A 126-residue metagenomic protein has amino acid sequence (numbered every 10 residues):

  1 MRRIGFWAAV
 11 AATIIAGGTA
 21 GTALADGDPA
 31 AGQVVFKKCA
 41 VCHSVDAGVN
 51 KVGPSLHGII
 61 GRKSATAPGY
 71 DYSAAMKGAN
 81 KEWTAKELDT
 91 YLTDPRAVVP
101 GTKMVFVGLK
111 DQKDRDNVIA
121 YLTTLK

Functional and structural regions predicted by a protein language model:
M1-A11: Bacterial N-terminal signal peptides that target proteins for export
W7, I14-A23: C-terminal segment of classical bacterial N-terminal signal peptides
D26-K51, L56: Sequence/structural segment immediately N-terminal to covalent heme-attachment motifs in c-type and related
G27, K37, N80-W83, K110: Residue-level signal for the nucleotide or nucleotide-sugar donor/cofactor binding architecture
A31-V34, K51, S55, D71 (+3 more regions): Extracytoplasmic/secreted proteins, especially bacterial periplasmic and envelope-associated proteins
K37-A47, G61, T93-A97, T123-K126: Sec-exported extracytoplasmic/periplasmic mature domains
T66-D89: Short Fe-S-cluster ligation motifs
E82-K126: C-terminal capping alpha-helices of c-type cytochrome domains
